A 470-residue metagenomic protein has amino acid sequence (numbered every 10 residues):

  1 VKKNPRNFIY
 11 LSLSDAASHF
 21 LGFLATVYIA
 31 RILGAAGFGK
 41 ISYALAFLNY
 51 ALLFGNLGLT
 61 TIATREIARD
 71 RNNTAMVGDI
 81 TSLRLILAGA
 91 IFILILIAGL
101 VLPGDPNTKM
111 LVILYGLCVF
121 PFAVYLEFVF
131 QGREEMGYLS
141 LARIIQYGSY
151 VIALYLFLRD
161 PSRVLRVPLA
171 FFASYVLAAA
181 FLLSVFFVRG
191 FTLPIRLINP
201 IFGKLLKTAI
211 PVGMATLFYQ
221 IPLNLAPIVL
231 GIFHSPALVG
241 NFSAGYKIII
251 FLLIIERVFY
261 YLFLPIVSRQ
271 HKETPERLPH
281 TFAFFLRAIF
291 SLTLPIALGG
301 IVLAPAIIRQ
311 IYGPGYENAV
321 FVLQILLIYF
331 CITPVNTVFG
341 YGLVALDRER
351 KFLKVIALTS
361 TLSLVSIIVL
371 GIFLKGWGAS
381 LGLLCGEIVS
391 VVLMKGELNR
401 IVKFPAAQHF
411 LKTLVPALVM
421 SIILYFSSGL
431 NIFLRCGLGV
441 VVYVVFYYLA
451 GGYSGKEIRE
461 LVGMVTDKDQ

Functional and structural regions predicted by a protein language model:
K3-T60, F92, L96, V151 (+4 more regions): Signature of the first transmembrane helix
N7-G22, I145-Q146, V167-F186, N199-R269 (+5 more regions): Transmembrane helical elements of multi-pass membrane transporters/channels
D15, H19, A46-N49, A88 (+11 more regions): Residue-level recognition of pore/gate-forming positions within transmembrane alpha-helices of multi-pass
A16, G55, T81-M110, L114 (+5 more regions): Alpha-helical transmembrane segments of multi-pass membrane transport and lipid-handling proteins
G22, V27, G55-R71, T81 (+3 more regions): Helix-loop junctions and terminal segments of transmembrane helices in multi-pass membrane transport/translocation
E66-R69, F120-A142, L327-L358, R400: Membrane-interface junctions at transmembrane-helix termini in multi-pass inner-membrane proteins
G116, S140-R189, T208, L358-S363 (+4 more regions): Hydrophobic alpha-helical transmembrane segments
Y425-Q470: Membrane-proximal transmembrane or re-entrant/amphipathic helices at the cytosolic face
